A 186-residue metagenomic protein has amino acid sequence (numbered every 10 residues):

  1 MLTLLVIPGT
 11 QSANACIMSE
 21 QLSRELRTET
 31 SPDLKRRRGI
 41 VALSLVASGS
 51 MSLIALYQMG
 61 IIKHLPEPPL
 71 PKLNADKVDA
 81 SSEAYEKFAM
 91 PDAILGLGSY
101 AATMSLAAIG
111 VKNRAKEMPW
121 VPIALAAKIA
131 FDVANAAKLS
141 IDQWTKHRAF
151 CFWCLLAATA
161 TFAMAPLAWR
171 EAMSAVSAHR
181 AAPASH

Functional and structural regions predicted by a protein language model:
M1-H186: Short amphipathic, positively biased membrane-proximal segments that drive organelle/inner-membrane targeting
